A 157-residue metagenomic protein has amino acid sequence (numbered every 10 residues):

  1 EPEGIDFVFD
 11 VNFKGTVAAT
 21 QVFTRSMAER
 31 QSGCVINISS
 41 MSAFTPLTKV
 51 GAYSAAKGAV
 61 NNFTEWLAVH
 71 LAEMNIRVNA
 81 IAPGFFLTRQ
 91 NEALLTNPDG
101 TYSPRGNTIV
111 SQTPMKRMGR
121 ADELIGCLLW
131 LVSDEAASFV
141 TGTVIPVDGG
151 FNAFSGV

Functional and structural regions predicted by a protein language model:
E1-F9, R105, I109: Substrate-binding pocket helix/loop in short-chain dehydrogenase/reductase
T20, A56: Active-site helix of classical SDR
R25, V69-E73: Alpha-helical segment proximal to the catalytic Tyr-Lys
S40: Residue(s) in the substrate-gating loop at a strand-loop-helix junction that position the organic substrate next
T45-G51, E73-M74, K116, E135: Active-site loop immediately N-terminal to the catalytic Tyr-X3-Lys motif of short-chain dehydrogenase/reductase
A72, R77, V140-T141: Short, small/polar-rich loop/turn modules that mediate ligand/substrate recognition or access, typified
R117-V147, N152: C-terminal substrate-recognition "lid" of short-chain dehydrogenase/reductases
